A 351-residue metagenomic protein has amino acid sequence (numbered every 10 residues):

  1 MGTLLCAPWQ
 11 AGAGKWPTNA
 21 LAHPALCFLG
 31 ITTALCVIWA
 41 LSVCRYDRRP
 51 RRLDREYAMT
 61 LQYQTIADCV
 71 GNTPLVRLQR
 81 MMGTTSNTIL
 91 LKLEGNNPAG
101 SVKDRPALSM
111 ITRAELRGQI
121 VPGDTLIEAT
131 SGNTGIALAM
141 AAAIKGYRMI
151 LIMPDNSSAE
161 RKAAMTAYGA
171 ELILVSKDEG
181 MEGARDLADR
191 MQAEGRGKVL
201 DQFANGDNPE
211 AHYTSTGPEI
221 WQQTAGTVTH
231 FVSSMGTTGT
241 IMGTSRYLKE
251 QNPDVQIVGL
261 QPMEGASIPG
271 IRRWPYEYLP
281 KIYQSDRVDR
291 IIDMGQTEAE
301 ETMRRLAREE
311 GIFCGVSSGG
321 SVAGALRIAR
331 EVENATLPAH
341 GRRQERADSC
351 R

Functional and structural regions predicted by a protein language model:
M1-A11, L21: Extreme N-terminal basic, low-complexity initiation segments that serve as generic localization/processing leaders
G2, G12-W16, G30, G341: Residue-identity detector for glycine
H23, F28, T32-R351: PLP-dependent amino-acid enzyme catalytic core
